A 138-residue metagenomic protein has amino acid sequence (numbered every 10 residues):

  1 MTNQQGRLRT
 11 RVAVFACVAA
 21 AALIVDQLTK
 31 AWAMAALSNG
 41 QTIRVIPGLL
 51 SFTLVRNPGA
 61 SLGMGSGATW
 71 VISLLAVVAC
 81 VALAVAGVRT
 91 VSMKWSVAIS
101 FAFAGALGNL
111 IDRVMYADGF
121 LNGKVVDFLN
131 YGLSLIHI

Functional and structural regions predicted by a protein language model:
M1-I136: Alpha-helical transmembrane bundles and membrane-interface segments of multipass inner-membrane proteins
